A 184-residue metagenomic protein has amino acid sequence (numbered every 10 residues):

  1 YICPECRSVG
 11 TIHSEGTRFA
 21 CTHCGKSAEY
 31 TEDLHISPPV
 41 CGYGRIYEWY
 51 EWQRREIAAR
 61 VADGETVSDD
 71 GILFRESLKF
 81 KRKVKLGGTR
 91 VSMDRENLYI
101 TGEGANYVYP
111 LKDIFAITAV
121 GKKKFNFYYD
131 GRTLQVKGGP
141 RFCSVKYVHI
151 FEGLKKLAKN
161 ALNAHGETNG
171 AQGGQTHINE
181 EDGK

Functional and structural regions predicted by a protein language model:
Y1-V40: Cys/His-rich short segments
G10-I12, T89-S92, Y107, F115-T118 (+1 more regions): Short, exposed beta-strand/loop patches in secreted or surface proteins that constitute
E15, D94-R95, V120-G121: Structural motif
S27, K81-V84, A105-V108, G131-S144: Short, surface-exposed beta-strand/loop "edge" segments at domain boundaries and coil↔beta transitions
H35-S92: Anionic N-terminal interaction surfaces
R90-L98, K112, D130-G131: Short, solvent-exposed coil/turn segments at beta-strand boundaries
L98-I100, A105-K123: Phosphoinositide-dependent membrane-docking surfaces
F115-K184: Acidic, Ser/Thr- and proline-rich intrinsically disordered linker/docking segments of eukaryotic scaffolds
